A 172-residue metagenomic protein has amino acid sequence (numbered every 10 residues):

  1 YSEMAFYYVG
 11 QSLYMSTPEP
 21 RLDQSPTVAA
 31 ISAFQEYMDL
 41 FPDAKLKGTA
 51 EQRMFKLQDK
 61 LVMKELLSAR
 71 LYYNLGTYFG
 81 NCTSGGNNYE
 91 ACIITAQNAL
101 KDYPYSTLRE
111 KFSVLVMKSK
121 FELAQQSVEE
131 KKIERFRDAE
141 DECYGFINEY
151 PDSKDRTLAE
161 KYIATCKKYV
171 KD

Functional and structural regions predicted by a protein language model:
Y1-D172: Acidic, polar-rich low-complexity tracts and alpha-helical solenoid repeat scaffolds
